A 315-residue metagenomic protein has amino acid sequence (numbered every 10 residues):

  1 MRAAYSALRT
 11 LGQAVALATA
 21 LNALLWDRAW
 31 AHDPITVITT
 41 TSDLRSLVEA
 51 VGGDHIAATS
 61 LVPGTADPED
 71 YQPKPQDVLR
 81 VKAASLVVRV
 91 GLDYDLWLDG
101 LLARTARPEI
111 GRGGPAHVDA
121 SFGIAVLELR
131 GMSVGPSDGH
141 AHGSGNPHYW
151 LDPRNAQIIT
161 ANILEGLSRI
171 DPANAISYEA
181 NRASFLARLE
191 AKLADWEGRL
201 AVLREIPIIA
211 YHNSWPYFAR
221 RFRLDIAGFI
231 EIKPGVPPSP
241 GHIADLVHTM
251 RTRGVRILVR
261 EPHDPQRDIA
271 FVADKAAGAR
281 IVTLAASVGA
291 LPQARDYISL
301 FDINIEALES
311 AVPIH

Functional and structural regions predicted by a protein language model:
M1-L8: N-terminal secretory signal peptides that target proteins for export/translocation
R9-L24: Bacterial N-terminal signal peptides
W30-H315: Extracytoplasmic metal-acquisition and chelation regions
